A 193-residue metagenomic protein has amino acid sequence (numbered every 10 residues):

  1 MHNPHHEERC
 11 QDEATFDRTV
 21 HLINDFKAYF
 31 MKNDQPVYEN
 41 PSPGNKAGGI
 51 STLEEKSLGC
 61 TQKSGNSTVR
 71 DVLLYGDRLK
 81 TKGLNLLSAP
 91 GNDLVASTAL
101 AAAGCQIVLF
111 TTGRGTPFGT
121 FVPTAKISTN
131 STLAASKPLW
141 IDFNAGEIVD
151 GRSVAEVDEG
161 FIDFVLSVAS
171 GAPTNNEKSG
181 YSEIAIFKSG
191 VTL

Functional and structural regions predicted by a protein language model:
M1-L193: Anaerobic metallocofactor- and corrinoid-dependent redox/one-carbon enzyme cores, especially those from methanogenesis
